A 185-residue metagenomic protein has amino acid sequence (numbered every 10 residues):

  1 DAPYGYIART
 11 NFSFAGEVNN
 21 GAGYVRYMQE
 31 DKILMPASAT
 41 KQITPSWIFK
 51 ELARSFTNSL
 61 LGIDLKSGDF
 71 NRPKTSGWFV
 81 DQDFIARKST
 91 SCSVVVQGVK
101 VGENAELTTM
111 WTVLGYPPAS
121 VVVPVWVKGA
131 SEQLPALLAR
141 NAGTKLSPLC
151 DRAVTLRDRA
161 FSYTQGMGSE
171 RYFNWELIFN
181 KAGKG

Functional and structural regions predicted by a protein language model:
D1-G185: C-terminus-biased signal that marks the final domain/tail of proteins
